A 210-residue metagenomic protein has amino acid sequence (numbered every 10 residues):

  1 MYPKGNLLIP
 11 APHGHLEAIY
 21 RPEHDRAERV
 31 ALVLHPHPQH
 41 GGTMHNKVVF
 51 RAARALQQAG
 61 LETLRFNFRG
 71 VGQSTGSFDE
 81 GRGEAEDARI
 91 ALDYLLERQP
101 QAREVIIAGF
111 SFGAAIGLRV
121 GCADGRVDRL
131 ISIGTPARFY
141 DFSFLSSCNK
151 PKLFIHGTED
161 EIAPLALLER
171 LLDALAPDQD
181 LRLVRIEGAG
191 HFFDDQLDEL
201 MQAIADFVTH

Functional and structural regions predicted by a protein language model:
M1-R26: N-terminal cap/lid segment of alpha/beta-hydrolase-fold proteins
H24-R65: Short, surface-exposed "cap/lid" segments of acyl-processing enzymes
F78-R98: Alpha/beta-hydrolase active-site loop
Q99-F110: Alpha/beta-hydrolase fold nucleophile elbow
G109-G117: Gly/Ala-rich beta-loop-alpha elbow adjacent to hydrolase catalytic centers
C148, L153-H156, D160: Short beta-strand/loop motif that positions the catalytic acidic residue of the alpha/beta-hydrolase fold
T158-A163, H191-F192: Acidic catalytic loop of the alpha/beta-hydrolase fold
A174-F192: Catalytic histidine neighborhood in serine/cysteine hydrolases with alpha/beta-hydrolase-type architecture
